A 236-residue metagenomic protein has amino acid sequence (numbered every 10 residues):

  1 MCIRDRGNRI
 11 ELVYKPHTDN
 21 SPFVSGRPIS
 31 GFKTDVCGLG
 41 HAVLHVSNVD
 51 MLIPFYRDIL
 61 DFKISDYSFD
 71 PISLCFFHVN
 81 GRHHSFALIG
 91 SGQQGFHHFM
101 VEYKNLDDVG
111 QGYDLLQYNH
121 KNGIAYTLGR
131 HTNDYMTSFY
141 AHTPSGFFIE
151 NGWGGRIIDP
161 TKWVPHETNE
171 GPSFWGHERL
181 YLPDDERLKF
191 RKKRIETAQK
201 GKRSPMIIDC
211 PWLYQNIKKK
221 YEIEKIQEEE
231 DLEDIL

Functional and structural regions predicted by a protein language model:
M1-I3: Short, small-residue-biased leader/transition segments that mark boundaries at the very start of proteins
I10-L12, L39, Y56, F62 (+4 more regions): Short, structured motif recognition centered on aromatic/hydrophobic residues
L12-T18, G152-I157: Short beta->alpha transition motifs characteristic of CBS
K15-D50, K63, Q94-V101, A198-I207 (+2 more regions): N-terminal beta-strand motif that seeds the catalytic metal site of vicinal oxygen chelate
K33-V36, V46, L52, P71-L74 (+3 more regions): Catalytic cores of nucleotide-enabled group-transfer and carboxylate-activating enzymes in metabolic and assembly-line
L44-H84, I89, D234-I235: Core segments of cupin and vicinal oxygen chelate
S91, H97-W175: Active-site/pore-lining binding-face segments in mid-to-C-terminal subdomains
P165-L236: Short hairpin/turn module used for nucleic-acid contact or packing/dimerization
